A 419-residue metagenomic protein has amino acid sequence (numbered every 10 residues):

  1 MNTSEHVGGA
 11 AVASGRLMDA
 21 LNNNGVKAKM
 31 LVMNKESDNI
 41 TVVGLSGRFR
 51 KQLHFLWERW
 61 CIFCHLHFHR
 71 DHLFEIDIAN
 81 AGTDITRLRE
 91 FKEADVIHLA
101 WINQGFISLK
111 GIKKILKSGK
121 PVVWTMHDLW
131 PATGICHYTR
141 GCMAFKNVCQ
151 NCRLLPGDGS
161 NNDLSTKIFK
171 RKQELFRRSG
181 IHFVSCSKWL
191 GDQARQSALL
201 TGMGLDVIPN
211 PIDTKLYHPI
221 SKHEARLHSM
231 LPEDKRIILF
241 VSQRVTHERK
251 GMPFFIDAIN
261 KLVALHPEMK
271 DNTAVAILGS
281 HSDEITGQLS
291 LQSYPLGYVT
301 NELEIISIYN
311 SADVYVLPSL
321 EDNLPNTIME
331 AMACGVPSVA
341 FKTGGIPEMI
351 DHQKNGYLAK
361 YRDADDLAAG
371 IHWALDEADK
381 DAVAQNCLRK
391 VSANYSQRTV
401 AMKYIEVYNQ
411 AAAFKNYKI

Functional and structural regions predicted by a protein language model:
T133-Y138, G159-L205, I212-L216, K222: A short, active-site helix/loop in glycosyltransferases that binds the activated sugar's phosphate group
P232-K250, I256-I259: Conserved donor-binding/catalytic core segment of Leloir-type glycosyltransferases
H266-T273, G279-I306: Nucleotide-activated donor-binding/catalytic signature segment of Leloir-type glycosyltransferases, i.e., the conserved
S307-A312: Short alpha-helical donor nucleotide-sugar binding micro-motif in glycosyltransferases
L320: Aromatic "clamp/platform" in nucleotide-sugar-dependent glycosyltransferases that forms part of the donor/acceptor
P337-A340: Short hydrophobic beta-strand element within catalytic cores of glycosyltransferases and related nucleotide-activated
H352-Q353, Y357-A364, W373-A378: Conserved acidic donor-binding segment of nucleotide-sugar-dependent glycosyltransferases
D366, D379-N394, V400-E406: A short, well-ordered alpha-helix in the C-terminal region of glycosyltransferases
